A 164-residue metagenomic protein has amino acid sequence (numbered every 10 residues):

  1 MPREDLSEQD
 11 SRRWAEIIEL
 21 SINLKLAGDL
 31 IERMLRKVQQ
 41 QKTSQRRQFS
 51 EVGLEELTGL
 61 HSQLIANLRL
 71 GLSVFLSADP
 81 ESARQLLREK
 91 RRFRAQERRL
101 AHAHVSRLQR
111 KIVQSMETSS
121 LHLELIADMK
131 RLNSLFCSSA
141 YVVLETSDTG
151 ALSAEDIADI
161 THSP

Functional and structural regions predicted by a protein language model:
M1-P164: Cytosolic, long alpha-helical scaffolding segments
